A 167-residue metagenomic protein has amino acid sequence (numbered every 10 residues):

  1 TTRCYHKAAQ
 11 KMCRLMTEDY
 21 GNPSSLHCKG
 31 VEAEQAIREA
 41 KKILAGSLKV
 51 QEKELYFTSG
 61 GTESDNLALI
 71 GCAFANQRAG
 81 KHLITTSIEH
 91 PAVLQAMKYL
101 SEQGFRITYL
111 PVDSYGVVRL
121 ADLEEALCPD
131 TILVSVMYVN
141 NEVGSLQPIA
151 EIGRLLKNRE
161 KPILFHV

Functional and structural regions predicted by a protein language model:
T1-V167: Pyridoxal 5′-phosphate
